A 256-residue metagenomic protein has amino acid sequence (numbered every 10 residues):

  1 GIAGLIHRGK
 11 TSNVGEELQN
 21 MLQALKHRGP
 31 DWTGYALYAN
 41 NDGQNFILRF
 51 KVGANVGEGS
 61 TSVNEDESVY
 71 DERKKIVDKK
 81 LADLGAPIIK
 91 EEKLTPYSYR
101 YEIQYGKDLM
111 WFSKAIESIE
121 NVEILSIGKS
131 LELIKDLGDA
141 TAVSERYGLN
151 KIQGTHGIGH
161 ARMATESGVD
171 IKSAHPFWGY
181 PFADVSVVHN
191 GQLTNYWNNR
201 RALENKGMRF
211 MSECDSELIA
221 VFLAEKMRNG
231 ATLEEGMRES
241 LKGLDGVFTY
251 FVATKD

Functional and structural regions predicted by a protein language model:
G1-D256: Conserved short alpha-helical segments that host acidic/polar catalytic motifs at enzyme active sites
